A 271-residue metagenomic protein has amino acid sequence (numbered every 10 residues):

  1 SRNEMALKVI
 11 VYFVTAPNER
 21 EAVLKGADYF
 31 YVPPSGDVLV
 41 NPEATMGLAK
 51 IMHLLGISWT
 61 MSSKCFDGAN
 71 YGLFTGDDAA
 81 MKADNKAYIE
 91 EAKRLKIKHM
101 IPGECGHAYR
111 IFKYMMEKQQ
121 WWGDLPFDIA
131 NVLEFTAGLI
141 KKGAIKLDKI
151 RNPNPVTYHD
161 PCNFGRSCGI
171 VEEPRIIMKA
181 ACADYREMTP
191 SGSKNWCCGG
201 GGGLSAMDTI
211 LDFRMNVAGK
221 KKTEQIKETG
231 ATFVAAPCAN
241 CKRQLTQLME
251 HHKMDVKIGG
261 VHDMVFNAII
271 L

Functional and structural regions predicted by a protein language model:
S1-K118: Iron-sulfur-cluster electron-transfer modules
S1-K8, K222-Q247, N267-L271: Short Fe-S-cluster ligation motifs
P34-G36, K64-T75, G103-R110, H159-C168 (+2 more regions): Local cysteine-cluster metal-coordination motifs and their immediate loop/turn environment, predominantly Fe-S cluster
S62, K141-I145, R151-L211: Redox- and metal-dependent alpha/beta enzyme cores, enriched for Fe-S-associated oxidoreductases and cofactor-handling
G76-M81, D208-M215: Short, flexible loop segments at the rims of nucleotide/cofactor-binding pockets, characterized by
N85-A87, F213-T232: A short, acidic, amphipathic alpha-helical segment used as a generic capping/interface helix at domain edges
I111-M115, M178, L245: Hydrophobic packing residues within well-ordered alpha-helices of enzyme cores
W121-I150, P190-S193, E250-L271: Short, flexible loop segments at boundaries between secondary-structure elements
